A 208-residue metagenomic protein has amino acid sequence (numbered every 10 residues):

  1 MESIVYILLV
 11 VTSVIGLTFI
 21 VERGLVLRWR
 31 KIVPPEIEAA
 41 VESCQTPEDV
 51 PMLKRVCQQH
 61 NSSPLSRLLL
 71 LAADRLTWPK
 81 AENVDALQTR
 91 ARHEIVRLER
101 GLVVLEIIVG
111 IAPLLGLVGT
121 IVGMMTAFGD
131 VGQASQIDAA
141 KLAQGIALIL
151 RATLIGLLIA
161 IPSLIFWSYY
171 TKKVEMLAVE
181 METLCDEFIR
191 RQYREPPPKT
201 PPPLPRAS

Functional and structural regions predicted by a protein language model:
M1, Q136-D138: Short, strongly hydrophobic alpha-helical membrane anchors
M1-E38: Hydrophobic membrane-targeting segments
I4, V10-V11, E94, L98 (+5 more regions): Generic hydrophobic alpha-helical membrane-segment signal
Y6, A140-W167, T171: Pore-lining and gate-forming transmembrane alpha-helices of multi-pass membrane transport proteins
L8-V21, I108-V118, I159: Lipid-exposed faces of alpha-helical membrane segments in multi-pass integral membrane proteins
S13, I20, T120, M124-A127 (+2 more regions): Hydrophobic/aromatic residues in alpha-helical transmembrane segments
I20, L25, E94-R97, L148 (+1 more regions): Short alpha-helical segments used as structural interaction elements across diverse proteins
R30-V118, V122-Q136, S168-S208: Predominantly long cytosolic amphipathic alpha-helical stalk/bundle segments
